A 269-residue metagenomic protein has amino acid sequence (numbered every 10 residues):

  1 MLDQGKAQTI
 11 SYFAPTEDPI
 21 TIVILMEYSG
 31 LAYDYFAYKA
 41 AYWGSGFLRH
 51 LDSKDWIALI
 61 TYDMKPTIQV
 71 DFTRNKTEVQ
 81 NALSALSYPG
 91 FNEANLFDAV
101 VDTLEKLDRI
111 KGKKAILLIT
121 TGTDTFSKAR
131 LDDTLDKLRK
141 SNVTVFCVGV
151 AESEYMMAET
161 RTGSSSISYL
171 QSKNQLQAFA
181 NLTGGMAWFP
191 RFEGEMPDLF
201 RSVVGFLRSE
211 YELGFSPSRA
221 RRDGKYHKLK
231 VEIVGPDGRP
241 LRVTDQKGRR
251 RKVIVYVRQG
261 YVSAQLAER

Functional and structural regions predicted by a protein language model:
M1-R269: Scaffold/interface architecture of coatomer-like assemblies
